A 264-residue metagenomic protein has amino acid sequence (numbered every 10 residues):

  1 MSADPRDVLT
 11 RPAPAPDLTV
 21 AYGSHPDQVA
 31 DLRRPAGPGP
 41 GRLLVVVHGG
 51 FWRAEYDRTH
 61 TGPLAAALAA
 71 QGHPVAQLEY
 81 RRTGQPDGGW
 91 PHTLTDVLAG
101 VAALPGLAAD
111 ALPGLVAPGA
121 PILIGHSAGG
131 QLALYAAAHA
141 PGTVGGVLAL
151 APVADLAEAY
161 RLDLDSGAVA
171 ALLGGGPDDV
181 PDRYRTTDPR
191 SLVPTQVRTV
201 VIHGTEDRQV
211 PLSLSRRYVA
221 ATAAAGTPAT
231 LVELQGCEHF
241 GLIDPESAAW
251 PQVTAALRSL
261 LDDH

Functional and structural regions predicted by a protein language model:
M1-P38: N-terminal cap/lid segment of alpha/beta-hydrolase-fold proteins
A36-A67: Short, surface-exposed "cap/lid" segments of acyl-processing enzymes
E55-A65, A76-P118: Catalytic nucleophile-loop/oxyanion-hole region of alpha/beta-hydrolase and closely related hydrolase-like folds
G125-Y135: Glycine-rich nucleophile elbow surrounding the catalytic serine of serine-hydrolase chemistry
Y135-V180: Hydrolase active-site cap/lid region
T195, V201-H203, D207: Short beta-strand/loop motif that positions the catalytic acidic residue of the alpha/beta-hydrolase fold
R208-R217: Conserved alpha/beta-hydrolase "acid-adjacent" motif
R216-H264: C-terminal catalytic histidine-bearing segment of alpha/beta-hydrolase fold enzymes
